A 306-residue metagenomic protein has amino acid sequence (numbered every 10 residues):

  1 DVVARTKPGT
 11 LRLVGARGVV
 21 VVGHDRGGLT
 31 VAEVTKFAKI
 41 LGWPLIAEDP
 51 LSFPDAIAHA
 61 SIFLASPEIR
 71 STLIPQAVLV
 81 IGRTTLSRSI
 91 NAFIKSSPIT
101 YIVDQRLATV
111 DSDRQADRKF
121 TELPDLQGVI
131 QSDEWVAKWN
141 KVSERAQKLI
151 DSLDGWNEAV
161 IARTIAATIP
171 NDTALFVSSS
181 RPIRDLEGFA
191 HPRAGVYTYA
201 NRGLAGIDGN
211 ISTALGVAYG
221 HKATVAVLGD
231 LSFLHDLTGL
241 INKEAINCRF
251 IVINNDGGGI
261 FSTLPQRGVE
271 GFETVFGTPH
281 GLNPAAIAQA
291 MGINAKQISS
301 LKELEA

Functional and structural regions predicted by a protein language model:
D1-A16: Conformationally flexible catalytic loops at phosphate/diphosphate-handling active centers
D1-A4, T100-A137: Terminal amphipathic helices with adjacent charged low-complexity linkers/tails
L13-G28, K138-E144, L149-G155: Active-site donor-nucleotide binding/catalytic segment of nucleotide-sugar enzymes
R17-V19, A77, A174, A223-V225 (+1 more regions): Structural motif
V22-Y101, Q105, T109, R193-A223 (+2 more regions): Glycine-rich, anion-gripping cofactor-binding loops and their flanking helix/strand elements in enzyme active sites
H59-P67, D117-V129, H280, A295-K302: Short acidic-hydrophobic, aromatic-tinged amphipathic segments that line or gate anion-handling sites
N140-H221: Active-site diphosphate/adenylate-binding microenvironment
A190-A306: Thiamine diphosphate
